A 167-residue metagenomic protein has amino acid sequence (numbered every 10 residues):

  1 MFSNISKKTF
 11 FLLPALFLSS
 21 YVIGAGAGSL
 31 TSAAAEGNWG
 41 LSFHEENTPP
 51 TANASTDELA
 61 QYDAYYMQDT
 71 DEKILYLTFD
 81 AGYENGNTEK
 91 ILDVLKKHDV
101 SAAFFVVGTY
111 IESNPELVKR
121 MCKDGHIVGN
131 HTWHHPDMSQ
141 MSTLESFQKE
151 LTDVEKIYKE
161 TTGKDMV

Functional and structural regions predicted by a protein language model:
F2-S29: Sec-dependent N-terminal signal peptides of Gram-positive bacterial secreted proteins and lipoproteins
F10, E45-E46: Generic N-terminal simple sequence motifs
L16-V22, A34, E45, K96 (+1 more regions): Generic low-complexity, intrinsically disordered sequence content enriched in small uncharged/hydrophobic residues
L30-S42: Ser/Thr/Pro/Gly-rich low-complexity linker/stalk segments immediately outside membranes or between
N47-S142, D153-I157, T162-G163: Active-site beta->alpha N-cap acidic-glycine motif
L144-K149: Non-membrane alpha-helical structural segments and their capping/turn regions in soluble enzymes
M166-V167: Cyclophilin-type peptidyl-prolyl cis-trans isomerase
